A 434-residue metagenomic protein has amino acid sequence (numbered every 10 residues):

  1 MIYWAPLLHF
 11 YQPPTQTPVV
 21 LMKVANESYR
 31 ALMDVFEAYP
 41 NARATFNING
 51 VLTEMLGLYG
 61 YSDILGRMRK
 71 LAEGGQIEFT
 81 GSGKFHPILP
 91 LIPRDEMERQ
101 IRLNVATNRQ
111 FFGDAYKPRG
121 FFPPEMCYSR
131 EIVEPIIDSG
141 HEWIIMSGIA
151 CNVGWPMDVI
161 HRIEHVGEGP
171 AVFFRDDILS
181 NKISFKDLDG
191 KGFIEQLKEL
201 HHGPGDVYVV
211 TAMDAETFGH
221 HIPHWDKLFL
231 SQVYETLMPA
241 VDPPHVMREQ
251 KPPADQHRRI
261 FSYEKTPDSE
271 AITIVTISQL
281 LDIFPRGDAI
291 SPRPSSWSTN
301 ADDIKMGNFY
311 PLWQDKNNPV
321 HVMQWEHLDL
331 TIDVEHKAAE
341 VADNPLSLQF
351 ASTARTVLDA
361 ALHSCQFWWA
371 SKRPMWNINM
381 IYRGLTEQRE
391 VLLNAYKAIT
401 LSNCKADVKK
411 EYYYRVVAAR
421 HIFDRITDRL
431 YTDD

Functional and structural regions predicted by a protein language model:
I2-P93, R99-Q100, K117-P123, E142-G148 (+1 more regions): Short, well-structured secondary-structure segments
I2-R30, E37-Y39, I160-R162, E168-P170 (+2 more regions): Active-site and substrate-binding clefts of carbohydrate-active enzymes
Y29-F36, L65-R69, E98-N108, V133 (+3 more regions): Generic structural signal for well-ordered alpha-helices, preferentially at hydrophobic/aromatic core positions
D63-G81, R102-V105, D114, I137-V172 (+1 more regions): Acidic, His- and aromatic-enriched active-site or binding-groove loops in soluble protein domains that engage sugars
P87-Q110, G169, R175-P204, I222-D226 (+2 more regions): Alpha-helical scaffold elements lining the catalytic groove of polysaccharide deacetylases
P90-I92, N152-I160, K182-I183, R286: Short, charged, surface-exposed secondary-structure boundary motifs
D95, L103-E131, P135: A conserved hydrophobic secondary-structure block that centers on an alpha-helix together with its immediately flanking
F122-M126, M146-G148, F174-R175, A212-D214: Short His-Asn-centered micro-motif
